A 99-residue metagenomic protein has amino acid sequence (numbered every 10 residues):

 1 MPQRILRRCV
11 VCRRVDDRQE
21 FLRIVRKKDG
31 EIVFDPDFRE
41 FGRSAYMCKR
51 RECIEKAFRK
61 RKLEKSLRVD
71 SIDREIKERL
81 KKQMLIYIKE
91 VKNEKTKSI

Functional and structural regions predicted by a protein language model:
M1-R8, V15-Q19: Cys/His-rich Zn2+-binding cysteine-cluster or related metal-binding knuckle/ribbon modules and their
P2, E94-I99: Flexible extramembrane loops and terminal tails that flank transmembrane helices in small membrane-associated subunits
P2-Q3, F38-E40: Conserved catalytic network of the ASCE P-loop NTPase/AAA+ motor domain
L6-C9, G42-A45: Residues immediately within or flanking Cys/His clusters that coordinate Zn2+ in small zinc-binding modules
R13, K49-I54: Cys/His-coordinated zinc-binding microdomains
D17-D35: Short recognition patches in nucleic-acid-associated and regulatory proteins
D17-E20, C53, F58: Short functional micro-motifs and their immediate structural scaffolds
L63-K92: C-terminal structural segments of small proteins and small subunits
